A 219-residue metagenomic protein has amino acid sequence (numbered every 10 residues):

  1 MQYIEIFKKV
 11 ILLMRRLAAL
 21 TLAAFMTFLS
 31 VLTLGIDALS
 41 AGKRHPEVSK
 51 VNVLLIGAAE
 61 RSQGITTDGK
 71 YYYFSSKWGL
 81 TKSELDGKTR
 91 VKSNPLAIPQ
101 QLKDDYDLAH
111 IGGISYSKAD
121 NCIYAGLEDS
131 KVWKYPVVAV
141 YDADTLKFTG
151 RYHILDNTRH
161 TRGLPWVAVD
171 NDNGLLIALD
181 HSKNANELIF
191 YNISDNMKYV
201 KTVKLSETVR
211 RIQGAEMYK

Functional and structural regions predicted by a protein language model:
L39-A59: A short helix->beta-strand "capping" segment at the edge of beta-propeller domains
N52-W78: Beta-strand-rich domains and repeat architectures in extracellular enzymes and scaffolds, especially beta-propellers
V53-A58, L96-I98, K103-D107, H153-T161 (+1 more regions): Surface loop/turn motifs at the tips and blade-to-blade linkers of beta-strand repeat domains
A59-G64, Y106-S115, R159-V169, T208-E216: Repeated scaffold domains used in trafficking and secretory/extracellular systems, primarily beta-propellers
T67-G69, Y116-D120, N171-N173, M217-K219: Residue-level detector of Asp-centered blade-edge/turn motifs that repeat once per structural unit in beta-propeller
K77, L127-S130, L179-K183: Short loop/turn segments immediately following the C-termini of beta-strands
G79-E84, V132-V140, N184-Y191: Structural motif
T89-L127: Blade-loop segments of beta-propeller domains
